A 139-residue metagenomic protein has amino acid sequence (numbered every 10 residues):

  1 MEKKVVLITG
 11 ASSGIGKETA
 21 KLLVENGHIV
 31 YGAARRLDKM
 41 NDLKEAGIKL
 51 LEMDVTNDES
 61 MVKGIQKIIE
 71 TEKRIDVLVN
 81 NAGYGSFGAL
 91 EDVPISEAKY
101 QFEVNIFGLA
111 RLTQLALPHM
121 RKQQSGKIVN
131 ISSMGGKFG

Functional and structural regions predicted by a protein language model:
S12-S13: Conserved glycine-rich cofactor-binding loop
L50, V93, Q101-F102: A hydrophobic alpha-helix adjacent to the NAD(P)-binding/active-site core of NAD(P)-dependent oxidoreductases, strongly
M53-K63, I95-S96: The beta1-alpha1 cofactor-binding region of Rossmann-like NAD(H)/NADP(H)-dependent oxidoreductases
K67-L78, S86: A glycine-rich helix->loop->beta "capping" turn within Rossmann-like NAD(P)(H)-dependent oxidoreductase domains
A89-L90, E97-K99: Substrate-binding pocket helix/loop in short-chain dehydrogenase/reductase
T113-Q114: A short, exposed helix-loop element centered on a Lys and neighboring polar residues
S133: Residue(s) in the substrate-gating loop at a strand-loop-helix junction that position the organic substrate next
